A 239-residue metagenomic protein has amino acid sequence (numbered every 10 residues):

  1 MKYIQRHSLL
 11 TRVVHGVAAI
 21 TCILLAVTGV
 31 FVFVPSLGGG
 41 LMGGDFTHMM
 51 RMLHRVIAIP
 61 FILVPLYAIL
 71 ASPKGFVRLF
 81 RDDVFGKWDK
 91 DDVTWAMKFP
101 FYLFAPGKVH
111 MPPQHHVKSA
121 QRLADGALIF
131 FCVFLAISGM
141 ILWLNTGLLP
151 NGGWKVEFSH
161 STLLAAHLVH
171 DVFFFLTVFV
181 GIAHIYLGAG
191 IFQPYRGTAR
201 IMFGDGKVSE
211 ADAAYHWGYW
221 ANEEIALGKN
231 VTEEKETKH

Functional and structural regions predicted by a protein language model:
M1-H239: Membrane-embedded alpha-helical bundles that constitute the cytochrome b-like, heme-associated redox core of multi-pass
